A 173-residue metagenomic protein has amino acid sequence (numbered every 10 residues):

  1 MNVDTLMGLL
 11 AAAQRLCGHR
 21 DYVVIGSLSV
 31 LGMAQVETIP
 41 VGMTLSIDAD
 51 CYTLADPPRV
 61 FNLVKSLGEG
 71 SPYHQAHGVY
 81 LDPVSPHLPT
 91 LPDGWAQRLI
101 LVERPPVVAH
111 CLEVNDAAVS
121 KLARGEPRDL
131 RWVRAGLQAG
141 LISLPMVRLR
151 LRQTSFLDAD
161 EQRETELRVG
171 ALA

Functional and structural regions predicted by a protein language model:
M1-A173: Compositionally biased terminal segments of proteins
